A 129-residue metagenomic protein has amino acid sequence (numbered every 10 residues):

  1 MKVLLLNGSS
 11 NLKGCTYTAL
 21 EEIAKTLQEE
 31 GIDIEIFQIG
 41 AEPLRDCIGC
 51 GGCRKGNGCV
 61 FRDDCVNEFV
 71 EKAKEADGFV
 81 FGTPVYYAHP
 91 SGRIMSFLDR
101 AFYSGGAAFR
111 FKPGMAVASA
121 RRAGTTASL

Functional and structural regions predicted by a protein language model:
M1-I32: N-terminal beta1-alpha1 ligand-phosphate binding loop
G8, I39, A118-R121: Cofactor-binding loop segments of dinucleotide-utilizing enzymes, especially the Rossmann-like FAD- and NAD(P)+-binding
K13, L44-D46, P90, G124: Generic structural signal for helix capping and beta-alpha/helix-loop junctions
T18-E21, G49-G52, R93-F97, L129: Short, glycine/charged-enriched secondary-structure capping and boundary segments
G31-D33, G56, F111: A generic structural signal for alpha->beta connector loops
E35-F37: General small-molecule cofactor/ligand-binding pocket signal
I39-C59: N-terminal beta-loop-helix "entrance" segment that forms/cooperates in small-molecule cofactor or anionic ligand
V60-L129: Helix-loop-strand module that forms the ligand-binding subsite of alpha/beta enzymes
